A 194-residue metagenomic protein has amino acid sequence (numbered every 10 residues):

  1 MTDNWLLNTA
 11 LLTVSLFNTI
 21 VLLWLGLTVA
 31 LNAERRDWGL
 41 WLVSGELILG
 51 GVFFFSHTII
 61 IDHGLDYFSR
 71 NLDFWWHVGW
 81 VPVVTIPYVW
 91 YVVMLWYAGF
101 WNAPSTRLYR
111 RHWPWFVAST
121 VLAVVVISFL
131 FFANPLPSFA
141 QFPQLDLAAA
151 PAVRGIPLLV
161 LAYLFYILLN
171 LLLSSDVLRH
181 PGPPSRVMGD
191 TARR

Functional and structural regions predicted by a protein language model:
M1-L7: Juxtamembrane membrane-interface segments at transmembrane-helix boundaries in membrane proteins
L7-L22, D37-L172: Individual alpha-helical transmembrane segments in multi-pass integral membrane proteins
L22-R36: Transmembrane signal-anchor hairpin modules in multi-pass inner-membrane enzymes, especially those that act on
V29-N32, M94-Y109, L171-R194: Cytoplasmic membrane-interface regions of multi-pass membrane proteins
